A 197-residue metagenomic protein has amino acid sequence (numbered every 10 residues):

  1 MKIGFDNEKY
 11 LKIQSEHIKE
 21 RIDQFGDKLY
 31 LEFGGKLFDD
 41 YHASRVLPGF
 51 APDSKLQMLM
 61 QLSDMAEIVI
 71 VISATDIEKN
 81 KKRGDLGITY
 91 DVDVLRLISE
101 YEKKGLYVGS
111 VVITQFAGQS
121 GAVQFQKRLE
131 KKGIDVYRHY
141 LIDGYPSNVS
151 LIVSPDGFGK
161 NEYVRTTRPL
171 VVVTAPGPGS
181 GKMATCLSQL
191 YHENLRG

Functional and structural regions predicted by a protein language model:
M1-Y145: Long, basic/Gly/Ser/Thr-rich N-terminal segments that mediate initial subcellular attachment or targeting
E8, E78, L106, S150 (+3 more regions): Residue-level signal for well-ordered alpha-helical segments
E16-R21, V153-T166: Pre-Walker A adenine-sensing motif
L86-G87, N194-R196: Generic ordered-secondary-structure signal
H139-D143, Y163-V172: Core alpha/beta catalytic barrel or barrel-like domain that forms the active/cofactor pocket in diverse metabolic
H139-K160: N-terminal pre-Walker A segment at the start of P-loop NTPase domains
P169-L195: Glycine-rich phosphate-binding P-loop
